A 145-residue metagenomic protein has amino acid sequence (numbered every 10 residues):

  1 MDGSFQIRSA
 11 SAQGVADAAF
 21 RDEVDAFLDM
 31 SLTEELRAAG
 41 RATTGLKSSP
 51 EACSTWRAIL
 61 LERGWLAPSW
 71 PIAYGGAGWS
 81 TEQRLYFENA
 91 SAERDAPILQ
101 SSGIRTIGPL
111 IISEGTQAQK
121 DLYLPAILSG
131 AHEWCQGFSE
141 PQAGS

Functional and structural regions predicted by a protein language model:
M1-R21: Intrinsic disorder at enzyme termini
F20-M30: N-terminal helical capping/dimerization or prosegment-like subdomains of hydrolases acting on amide or phosphate bonds
T33-S145: Glycine-rich flavin
